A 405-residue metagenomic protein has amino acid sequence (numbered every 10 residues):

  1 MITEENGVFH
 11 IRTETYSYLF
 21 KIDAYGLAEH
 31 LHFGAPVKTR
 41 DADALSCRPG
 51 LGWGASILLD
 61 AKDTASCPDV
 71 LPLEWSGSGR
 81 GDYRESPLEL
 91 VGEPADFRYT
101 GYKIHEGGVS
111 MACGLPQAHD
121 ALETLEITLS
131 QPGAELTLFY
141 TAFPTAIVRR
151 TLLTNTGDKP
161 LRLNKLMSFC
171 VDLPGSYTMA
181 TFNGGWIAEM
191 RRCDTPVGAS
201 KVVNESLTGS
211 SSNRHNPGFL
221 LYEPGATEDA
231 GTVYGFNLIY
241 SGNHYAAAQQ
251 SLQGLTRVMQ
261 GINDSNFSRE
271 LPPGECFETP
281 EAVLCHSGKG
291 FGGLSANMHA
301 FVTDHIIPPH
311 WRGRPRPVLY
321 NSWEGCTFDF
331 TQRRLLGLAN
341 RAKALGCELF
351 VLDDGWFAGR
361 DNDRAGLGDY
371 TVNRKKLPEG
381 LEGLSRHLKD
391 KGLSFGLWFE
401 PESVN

Functional and structural regions predicted by a protein language model:
M1-F9, L255-P272: Short acidic, Pro/Gly- and aromatic-enriched capping/linker segments at domain boundaries
G7-H10, E14, Y18, A28-Q249 (+1 more regions): Polysaccharide-binding surfaces and accessory modules of carbohydrate-active proteins
D96-Y102, R269-G288: Short Pro-Gly-centered flexible turn/kink motifs
I147, R162, E278, L345-G346 (+1 more regions): Short loop/turn motifs at secondary-structure junctions
A246-V258: Short, basic/aromatic beta-hairpin or loop at an interaction surface
E281-L284, G288-K289, L388, F395-L397: Carboxylate/His-rich catalytic cores and anion/metal-binding grooves
C285-P317: Terminal connector regions
W311-N405: Aromatic-lined carbohydrate-binding/catalytic grooves of carbohydrate-active enzymes
